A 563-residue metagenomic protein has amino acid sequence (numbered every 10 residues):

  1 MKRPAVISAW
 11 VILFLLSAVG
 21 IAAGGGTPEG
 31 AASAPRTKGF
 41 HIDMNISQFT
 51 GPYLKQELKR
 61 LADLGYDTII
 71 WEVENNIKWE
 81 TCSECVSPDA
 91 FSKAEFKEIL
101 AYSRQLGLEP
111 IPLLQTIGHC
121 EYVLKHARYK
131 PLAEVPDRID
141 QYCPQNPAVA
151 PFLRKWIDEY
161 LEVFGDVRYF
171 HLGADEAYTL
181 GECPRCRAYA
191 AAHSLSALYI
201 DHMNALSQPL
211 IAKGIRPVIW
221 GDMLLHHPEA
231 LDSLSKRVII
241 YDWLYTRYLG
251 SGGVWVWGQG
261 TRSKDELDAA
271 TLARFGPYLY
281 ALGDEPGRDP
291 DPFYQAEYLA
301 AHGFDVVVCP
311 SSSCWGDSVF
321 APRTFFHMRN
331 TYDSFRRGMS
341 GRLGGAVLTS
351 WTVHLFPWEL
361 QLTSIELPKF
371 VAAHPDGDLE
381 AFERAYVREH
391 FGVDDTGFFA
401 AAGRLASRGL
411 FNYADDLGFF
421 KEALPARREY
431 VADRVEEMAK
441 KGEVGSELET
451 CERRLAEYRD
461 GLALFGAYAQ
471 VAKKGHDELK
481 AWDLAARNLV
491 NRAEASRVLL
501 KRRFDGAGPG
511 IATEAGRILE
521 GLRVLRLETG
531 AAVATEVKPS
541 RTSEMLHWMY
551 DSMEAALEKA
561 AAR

Functional and structural regions predicted by a protein language model:
S8-V19: Bacterial N-terminal signal peptides
A22-G25, G30: Boundary at the C-terminal end of the N-terminal hydrophobic targeting segment
A31-D67: N-terminal structural segment of carbohydrate-active enzymes
S33, K38, L54, K59 (+5 more regions): Substrate-binding groove of N-acetylhexosamine-processing glycoside hydrolases
E57, A62-E95, V307-P310, C314-G316: Aromatic-lined carbohydrate-binding/catalytic grooves of carbohydrate-active enzymes
I70, T116, E134-A190: Active-site groove signature of glycoside hydrolases
N75-Q115, H202, L206-S207: Aromatic-lined substrate-binding rim segments of carbohydrate-active enzymes
T81-F91, G118-I139, Y169, G181-A192 (+2 more regions): Aromatic- and acidic-residue-enriched segments that line the glycan-binding/catalytic groove of carbohydrate-active
